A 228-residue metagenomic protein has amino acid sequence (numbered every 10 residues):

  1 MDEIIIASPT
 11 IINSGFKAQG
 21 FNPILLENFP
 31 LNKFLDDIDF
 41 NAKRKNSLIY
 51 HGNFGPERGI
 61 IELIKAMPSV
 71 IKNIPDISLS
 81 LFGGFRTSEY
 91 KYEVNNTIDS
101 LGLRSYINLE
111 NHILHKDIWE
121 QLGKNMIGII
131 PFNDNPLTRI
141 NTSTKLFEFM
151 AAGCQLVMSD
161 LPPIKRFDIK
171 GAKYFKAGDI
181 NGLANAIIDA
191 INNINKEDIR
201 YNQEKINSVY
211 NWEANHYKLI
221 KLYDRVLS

Functional and structural regions predicted by a protein language model:
D2, L122-R139, C154: Acidic donor-binding loop of glycosyltransferase active sites
I5, D39-M67, L79-S80: Conserved donor-binding/catalytic core segment of Leloir-type glycosyltransferases
T10, F29: Carbohydrate-associated surface elements
H51-P56, V70, F85-R86, I113: Short donor-sugar binding/catalytic loops of nucleotide-sugar-dependent glycosyltransferases, especially enzymes
G83, K91-D117: Nucleotide-activated donor-binding/catalytic signature segment of Leloir-type glycosyltransferases, i.e., the conserved
I140, L161-Y174: Short acidic/histidine- and often glycine-rich active-site loop of Leloir-type glycosyltransferases that engages
A172-N181, I188-N195: Conserved acidic donor-binding segment of nucleotide-sugar-dependent glycosyltransferases
N195-V226: A charged, aromatic-enriched C-terminal amphipathic alpha-helix characteristic of glycosyltransferases across folds
